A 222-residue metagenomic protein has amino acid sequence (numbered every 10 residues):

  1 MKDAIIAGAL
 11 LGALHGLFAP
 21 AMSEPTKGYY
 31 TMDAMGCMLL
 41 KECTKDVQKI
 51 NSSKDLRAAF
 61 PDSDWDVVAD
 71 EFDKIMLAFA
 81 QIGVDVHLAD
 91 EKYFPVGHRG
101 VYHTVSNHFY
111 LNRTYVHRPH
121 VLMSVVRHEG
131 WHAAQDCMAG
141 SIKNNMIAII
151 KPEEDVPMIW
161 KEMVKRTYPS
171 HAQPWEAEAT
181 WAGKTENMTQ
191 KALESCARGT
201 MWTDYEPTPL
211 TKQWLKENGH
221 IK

Functional and structural regions predicted by a protein language model:
M1-S23: Classical Sec-dependent N-terminal signal peptides that target proteins to the secretory pathway
D33, M38-V105: Auxiliary, metal-adjacent structural segments of Zn-dependent hydrolase domains
E71, I75, L122, V126-G130 (+3 more regions): Stable alpha-helical elements in mature extracytoplasmic
D90-K92, R113-V116, C137-G140: A mature extracytoplasmic/lumenal domain signature
G97-H98, P119, M123, M138: Acidic/His-rich structured neighborhood in mature extracellular/periplasmic domains
F109-V126: Short pre-active-site segment immediately N-terminal to the catalytic Zn-binding motif
G130-I147: Catalytic Zn2+-binding segment of zinc metalloproteases
N144-K222: Metalloprotease/metallohydrolase-associated module, dominated by Zn2+-dependent proteases
